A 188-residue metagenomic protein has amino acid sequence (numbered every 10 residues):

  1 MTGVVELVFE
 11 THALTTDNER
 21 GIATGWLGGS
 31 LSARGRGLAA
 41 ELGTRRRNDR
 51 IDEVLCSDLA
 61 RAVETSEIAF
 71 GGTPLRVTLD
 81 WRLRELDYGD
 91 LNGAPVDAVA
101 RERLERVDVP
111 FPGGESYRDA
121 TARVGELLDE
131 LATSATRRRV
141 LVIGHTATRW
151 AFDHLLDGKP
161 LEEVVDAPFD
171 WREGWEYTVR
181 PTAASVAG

Functional and structural regions predicted by a protein language model:
T2, R47-R50, L131-R138: Glycine-rich phosphate-binding loop signature in dinucleotide/nucleotide-binding domains
G3-T73, E115-R118: Active-site-proximal alpha-helix that buttresses catalytic centers in soluble enzyme cores
L7, R138-T146: Generic beta-sheet signal
E19-I22, G89-G93, H154-L155: Short aromatic-enriched loop/helix-cap "lid" or pocket-rim segments at secondary-structure transitions that line
A40-R47, G125-T133: Generic structural signal for well-ordered alpha-helical scaffold segments
C56-S57, A122, I143-G144: Short beta-strand scaffold positions
A69-E126: Phosphate-handling substructures
D157-S185: Domain-level recognition of soluble alpha/beta enzyme cores, biased toward histidine phosphatases/phosphomutases
